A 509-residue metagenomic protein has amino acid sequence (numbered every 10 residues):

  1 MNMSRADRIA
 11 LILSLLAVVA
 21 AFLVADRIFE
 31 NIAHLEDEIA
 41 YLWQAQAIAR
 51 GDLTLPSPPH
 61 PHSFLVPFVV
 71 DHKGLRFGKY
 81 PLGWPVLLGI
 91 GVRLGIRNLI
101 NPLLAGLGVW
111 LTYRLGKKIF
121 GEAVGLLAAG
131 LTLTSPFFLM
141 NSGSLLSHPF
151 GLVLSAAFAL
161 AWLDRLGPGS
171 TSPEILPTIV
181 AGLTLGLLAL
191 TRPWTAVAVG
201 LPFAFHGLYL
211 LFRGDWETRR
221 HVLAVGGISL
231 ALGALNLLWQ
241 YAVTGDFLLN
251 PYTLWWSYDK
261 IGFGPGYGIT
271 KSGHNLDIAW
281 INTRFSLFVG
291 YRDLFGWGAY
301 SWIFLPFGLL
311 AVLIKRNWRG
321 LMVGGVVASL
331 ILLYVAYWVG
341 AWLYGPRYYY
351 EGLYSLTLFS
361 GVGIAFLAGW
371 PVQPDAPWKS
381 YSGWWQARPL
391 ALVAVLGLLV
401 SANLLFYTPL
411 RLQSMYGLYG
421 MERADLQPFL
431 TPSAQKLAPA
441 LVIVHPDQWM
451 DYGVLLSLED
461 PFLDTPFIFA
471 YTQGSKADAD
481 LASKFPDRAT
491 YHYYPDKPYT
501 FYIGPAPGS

Functional and structural regions predicted by a protein language model:
M1-V24, L211-I228, W302-L305, G320-L321: Start-transfer (signal-anchor) and selected internal transmembrane alpha helices of multi-pass inner/ER membrane
R8-L15, G200, A204, G226-L230 (+5 more regions): Signature aromatic-anchored transmembrane alpha helix within multi-pass, membrane-resident enzymes that catalyze glycan
A10-S14, W110-S135, L152-V153, G169-L176 (+4 more regions): Transmembrane-helix signature of polytopic, membrane-embedded enzymes that assemble or transfer cell-envelope glycans
E36-I39, L99-L107, A123-W162, I175-T178 (+2 more regions): Multi-pass, polyprenyl lipid-linked donor-dependent membrane glycosyltransferases
Y41-L42, N141-S142, H148, T191 (+4 more regions): Hydrophobic/aromatic-rich transmembrane helices and adjacent perimembrane loops
L87, K117-F120, F158-V180, L188 (+1 more regions): Membrane-interface transmembrane helices that cradle and orient dolichyl/undecaprenyl
L107-W110, H206-G207, R213, R284-G324: Hydrophobic, aromatic-rich transmembrane alpha-helices and their immediate juxtamembrane boundary segments
A161-S170, I175, V197-L238: Perimembrane helix-loop-helix junctions
